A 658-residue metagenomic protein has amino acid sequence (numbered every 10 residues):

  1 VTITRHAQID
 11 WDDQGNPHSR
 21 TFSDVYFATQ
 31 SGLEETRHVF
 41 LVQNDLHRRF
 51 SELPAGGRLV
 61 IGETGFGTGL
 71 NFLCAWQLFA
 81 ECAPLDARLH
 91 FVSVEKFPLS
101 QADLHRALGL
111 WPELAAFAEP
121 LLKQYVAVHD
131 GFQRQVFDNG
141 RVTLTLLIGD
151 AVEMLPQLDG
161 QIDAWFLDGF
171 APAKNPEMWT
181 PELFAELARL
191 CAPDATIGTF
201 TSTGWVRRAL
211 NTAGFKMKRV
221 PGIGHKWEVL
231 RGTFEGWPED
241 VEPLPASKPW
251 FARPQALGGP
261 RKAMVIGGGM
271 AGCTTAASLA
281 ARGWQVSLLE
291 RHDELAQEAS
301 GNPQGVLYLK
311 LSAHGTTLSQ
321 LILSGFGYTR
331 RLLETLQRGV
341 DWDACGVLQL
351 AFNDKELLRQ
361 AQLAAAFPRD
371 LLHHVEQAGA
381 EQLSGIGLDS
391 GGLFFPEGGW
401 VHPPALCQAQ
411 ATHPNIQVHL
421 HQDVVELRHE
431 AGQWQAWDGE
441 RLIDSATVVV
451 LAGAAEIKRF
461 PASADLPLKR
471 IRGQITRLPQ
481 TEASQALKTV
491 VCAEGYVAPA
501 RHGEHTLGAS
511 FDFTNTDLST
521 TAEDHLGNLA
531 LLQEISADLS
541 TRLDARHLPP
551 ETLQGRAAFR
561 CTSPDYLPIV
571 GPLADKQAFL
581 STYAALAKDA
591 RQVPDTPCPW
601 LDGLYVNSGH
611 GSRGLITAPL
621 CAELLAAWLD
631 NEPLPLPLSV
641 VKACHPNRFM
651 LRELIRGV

Functional and structural regions predicted by a protein language model:
H105-P156: S-adenosyl-L-methionine
A115-A118, A313-H314, G339-Q349, Q377-T412 (+2 more regions): Helix-loop-beta segment of a Rossmann-like dinucleotide-binding subdomain
R261-S287: N-terminal Rossmann-like FAD-binding beta1-loop-alpha1 element of flavoenzymes
A281-S300: Glycine-rich FAD pyrophosphate-binding loop
G305-L383: Dinucleotide-binding Rossmann-like beta1-alpha1 core, especially the glycine-rich loop that anchors the ADP
F394-G439, D444, V448, A452: Helical element adjacent to the flavin cofactor pocket in flavoenzyme catalytic cores
W437-D438, L442-A530, E534-G555: Flavin-dependent oxidoreductases
A545-V658: C-terminal catalytic lobe of FAD-dependent flavoproteins
